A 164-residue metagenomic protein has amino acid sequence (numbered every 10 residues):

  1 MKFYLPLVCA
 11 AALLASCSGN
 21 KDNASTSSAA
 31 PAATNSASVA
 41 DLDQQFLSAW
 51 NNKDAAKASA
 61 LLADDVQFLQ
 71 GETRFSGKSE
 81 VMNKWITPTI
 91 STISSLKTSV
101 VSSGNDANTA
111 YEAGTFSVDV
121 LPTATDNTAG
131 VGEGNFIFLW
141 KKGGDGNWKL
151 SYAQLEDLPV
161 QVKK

Functional and structural regions predicted by a protein language model:
M1-A15: Sec-dependent bacterial lipoprotein signal peptides
C17-A60, V162-K164: Short, low-complexity N-terminal intrinsically disordered segments enriched in polar/charged residues
A30-P31, L96, T123-D126, N147-S151 (+1 more regions): C-terminal and inter-domain tail/linker signature
F46, K57-A58, V66, G77 (+3 more regions): Hydrophobic pocket/interface hotspot
L61, D65-S76, P88-S91: A short gly/proline-enriched turn/hairpin at secondary-structure junctions
I86-D126: Surface-exposed, charged secondary-structure patches
T128-G130: Replace "Gram-negative outer membrane beta-barrel proteins" with "bacterial and organellar outer membrane beta-barrel
E133-Q161: Short beta-strand edge/turn micro-motifs at domain boundaries
